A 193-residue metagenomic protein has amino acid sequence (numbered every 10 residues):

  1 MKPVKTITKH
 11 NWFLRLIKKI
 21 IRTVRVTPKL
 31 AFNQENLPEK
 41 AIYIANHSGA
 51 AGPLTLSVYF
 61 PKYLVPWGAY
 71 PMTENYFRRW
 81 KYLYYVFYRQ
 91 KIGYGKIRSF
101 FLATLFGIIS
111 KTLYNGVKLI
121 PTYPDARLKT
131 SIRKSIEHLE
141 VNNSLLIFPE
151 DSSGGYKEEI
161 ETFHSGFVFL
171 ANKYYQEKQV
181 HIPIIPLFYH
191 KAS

Functional and structural regions predicted by a protein language model:
M1-F13: Helix-enriched interaction subdomains in cytosolic or periplasmic regions, typified by TIR/SEFIR signaling/NADase cores
P3, I17-S193: Soluble catalytic domains of membrane acyltransferases
